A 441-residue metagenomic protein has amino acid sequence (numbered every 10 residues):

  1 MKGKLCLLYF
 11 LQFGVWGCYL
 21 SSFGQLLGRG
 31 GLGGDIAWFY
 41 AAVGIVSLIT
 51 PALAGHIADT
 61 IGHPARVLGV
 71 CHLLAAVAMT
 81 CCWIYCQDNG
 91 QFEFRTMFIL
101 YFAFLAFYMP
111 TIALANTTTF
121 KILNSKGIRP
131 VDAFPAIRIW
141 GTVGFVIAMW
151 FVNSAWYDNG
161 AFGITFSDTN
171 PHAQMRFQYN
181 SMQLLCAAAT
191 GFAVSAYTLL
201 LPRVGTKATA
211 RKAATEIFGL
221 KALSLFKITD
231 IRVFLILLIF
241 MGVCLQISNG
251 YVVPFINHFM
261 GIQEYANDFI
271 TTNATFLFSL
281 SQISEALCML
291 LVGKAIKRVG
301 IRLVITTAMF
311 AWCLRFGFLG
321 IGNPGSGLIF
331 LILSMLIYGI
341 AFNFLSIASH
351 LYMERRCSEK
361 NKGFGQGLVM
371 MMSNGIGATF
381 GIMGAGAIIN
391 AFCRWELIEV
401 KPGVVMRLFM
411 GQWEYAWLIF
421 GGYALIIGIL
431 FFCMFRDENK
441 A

Functional and structural regions predicted by a protein language model:
M1-L48, R232-N267, N273-L277, S346: Helix-loop boundary and gating motifs at the non-cytosolic
F10, A78, G90-L114, T118 (+2 more regions): Hydrophobic core of transmembrane alpha-helices in multi-pass small-molecule transporters, especially MFS/SLC-type
W38-D59, F276-L291: Central cavity-lining transmembrane alpha-helices of secondary-active solute carriers, predominantly the Major
L53, C81-Q87, T190-R203, C393 (+2 more regions): Multi-pass alpha-helical transporter architecture, strongest for 12-TM Major Facilitator/SLC carriers used
L73-Q91, F310-P324: C-terminal ends and interior cores of transmembrane alpha-helices in multi-pass membrane transporters/permeases
A155-A189, A387-A424: A membrane-interface helix-boundary motif in multi-pass transporters
L201-L237, G261-I262: Juxtamembrane intracellular "pre-TM" segments in multi-pass secondary transporters
R302-S349: C-terminal transmembrane helical hairpin of 12-TM major facilitator-type secondary transporters
